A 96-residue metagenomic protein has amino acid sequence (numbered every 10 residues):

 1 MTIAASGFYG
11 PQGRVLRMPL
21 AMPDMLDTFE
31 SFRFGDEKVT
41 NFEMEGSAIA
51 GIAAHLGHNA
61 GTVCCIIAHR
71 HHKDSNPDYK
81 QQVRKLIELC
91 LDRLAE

Functional and structural regions predicted by a protein language model:
M1-E96: Glycine-rich phosphate- or other oxyanion-binding loops that anchor nucleotides, phosphorylated ligands
